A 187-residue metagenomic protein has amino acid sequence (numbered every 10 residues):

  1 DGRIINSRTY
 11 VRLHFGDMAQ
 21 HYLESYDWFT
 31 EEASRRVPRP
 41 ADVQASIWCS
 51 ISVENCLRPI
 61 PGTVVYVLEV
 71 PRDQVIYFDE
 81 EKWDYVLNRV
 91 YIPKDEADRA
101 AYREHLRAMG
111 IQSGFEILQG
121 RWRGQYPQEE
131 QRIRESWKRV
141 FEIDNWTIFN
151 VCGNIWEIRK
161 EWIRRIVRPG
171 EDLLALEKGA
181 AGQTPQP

Functional and structural regions predicted by a protein language model:
G2-Q20, V43-A45, N55-V64, V70-P187: Conserved NAD+-utilizing ADP-ribose enzyme module
A19-P40: Short aromatic-glycine-(Arg/Gly/Cys) micro-motifs in beta-strand/loop hairpins
F29-T30, P40-E54: Short, well-structured hydrophobic secondary-structure segments
